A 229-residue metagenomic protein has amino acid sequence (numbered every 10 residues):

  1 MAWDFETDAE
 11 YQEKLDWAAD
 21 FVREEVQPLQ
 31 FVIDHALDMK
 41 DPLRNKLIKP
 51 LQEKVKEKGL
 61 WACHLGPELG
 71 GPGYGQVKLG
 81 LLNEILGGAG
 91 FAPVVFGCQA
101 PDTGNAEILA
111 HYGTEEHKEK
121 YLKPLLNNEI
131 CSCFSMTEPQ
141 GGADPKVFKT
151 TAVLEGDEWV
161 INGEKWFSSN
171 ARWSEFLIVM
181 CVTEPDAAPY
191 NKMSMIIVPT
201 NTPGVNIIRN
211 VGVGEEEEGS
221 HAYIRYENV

Functional and structural regions predicted by a protein language model:
M1-Q99, H111, E116-N127, C131: Amphipathic, small/basic residue-rich leader segments at the start of a protein or domain
G59, L82-G88, M180-V182, V198-P203 (+1 more regions): Short Ser/Thr-interspersed hydrophobic loop/turn segments at strand-loop and sheet-helix junctions that line or gate
C98, L125, Q140-A143, F167-N170 (+2 more regions): Short Gly/Pro-enriched turn/cap motifs at secondary-structure boundaries
A106-Y112, F134-S135: Flexible, glycine-rich active-site loops centered on histidine and acidic residues that chelate a metal or position
N128-M136, M180: A short, Trp-centered hydrophobic/proline-enriched beta-strand micro-motif
V147, N201-V229: Flexible, small-/acidic-enriched active-site or ligand-binding loops
T150-V153: A structural signal for short hydrophobic beta-strand segments in well-ordered beta-sheet cores
E158, N162-I208: A short core secondary-structure module
